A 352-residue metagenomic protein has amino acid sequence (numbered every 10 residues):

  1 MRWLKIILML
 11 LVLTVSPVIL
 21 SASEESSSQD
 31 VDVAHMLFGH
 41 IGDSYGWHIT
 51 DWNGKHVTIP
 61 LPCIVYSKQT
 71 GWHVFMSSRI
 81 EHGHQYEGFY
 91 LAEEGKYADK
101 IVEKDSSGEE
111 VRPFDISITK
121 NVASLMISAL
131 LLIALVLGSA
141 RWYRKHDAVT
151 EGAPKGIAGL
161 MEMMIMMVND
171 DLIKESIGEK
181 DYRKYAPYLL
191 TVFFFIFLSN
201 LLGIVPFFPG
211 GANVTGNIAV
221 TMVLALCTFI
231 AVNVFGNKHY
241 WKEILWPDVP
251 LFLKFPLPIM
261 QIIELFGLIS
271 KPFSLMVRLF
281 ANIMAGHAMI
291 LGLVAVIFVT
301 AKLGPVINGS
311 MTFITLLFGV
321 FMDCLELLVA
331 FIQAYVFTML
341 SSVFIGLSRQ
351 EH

Functional and structural regions predicted by a protein language model:
R2-K5, I19-K155: Perimembrane topogenic segments of multi-pass inner/organellar membrane proteins
I7-P17: Bacterial N-terminal signal peptides
V111-F114, V168-Y182: Cytosolic juxtamembrane amphipathic/interface segments immediately preceding and feeding into a transmembrane helix
S124-A129, N213-A225: Selective recognition of hydrophobic, aromatic-rich stretches within alpha-helical transmembrane segments of polytopic
A134-I173, G236-E243: Juxtamembrane interface elements at the cytosolic ends of transmembrane helices in multi-pass membrane proteins
R144-E151, I177, G346-H352: Membrane-interfacial helix termini and the short, flexible loops that connect transmembrane helices in multi-pass
G152-G156, I177-A186: Membrane-interfacial loop-to-helix junctions in multi-pass inner-membrane proteins
A186, T191-V205, A219-V223, C227-M339 (+1 more regions): Hydrophobic alpha-helical transmembrane segments and adjacent short intramembrane/lumenal linkers of inner/organellar
